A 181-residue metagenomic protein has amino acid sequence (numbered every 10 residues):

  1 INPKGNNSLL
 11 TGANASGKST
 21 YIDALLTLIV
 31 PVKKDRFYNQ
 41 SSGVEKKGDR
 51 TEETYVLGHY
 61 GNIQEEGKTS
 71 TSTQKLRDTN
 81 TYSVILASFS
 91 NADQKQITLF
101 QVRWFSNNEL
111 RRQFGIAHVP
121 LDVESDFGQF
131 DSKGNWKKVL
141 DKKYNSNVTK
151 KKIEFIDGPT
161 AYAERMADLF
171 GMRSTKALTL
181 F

Functional and structural regions predicted by a protein language model:
I1-V30, S42-K47: Pre-Walker A-like glycine/lysine-rich segment at the N-terminus of P-loop NTPase domains
L25, I29-K33, F170-R173: Conserved NTP-handling cores and scaffolds of large molecular machines
F37-Q40: Polar low-complexity, Ser/Thr/Gly/Ala/Asp/Asn-rich disordered segments used for subunit assembly and tip/surface
V44-L180: Nucleotide-state sensing region of NTPase/ATPase domains
